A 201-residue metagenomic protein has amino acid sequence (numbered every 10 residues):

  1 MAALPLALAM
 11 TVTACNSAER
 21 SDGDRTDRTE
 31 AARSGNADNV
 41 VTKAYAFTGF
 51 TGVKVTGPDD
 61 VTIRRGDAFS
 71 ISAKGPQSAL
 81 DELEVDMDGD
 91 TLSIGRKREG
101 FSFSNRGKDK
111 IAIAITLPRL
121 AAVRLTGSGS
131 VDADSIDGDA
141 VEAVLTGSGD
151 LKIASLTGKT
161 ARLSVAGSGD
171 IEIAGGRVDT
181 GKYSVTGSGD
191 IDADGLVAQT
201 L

Functional and structural regions predicted by a protein language model:
M1-T13: Sec-dependent bacterial lipoprotein signal peptides
C15-T126, D132-V144, S155-R162, V178-G181 (+1 more regions): Acidic (Asp/Glu) and glycine-rich low-complexity loops/linkers that are typically intrinsically disordered
G127-G129, G147-G149, G167-G169, G187-G189: Periodic glycine anchor positions in long extracellular repeat architectures
S168, R177, V185-I191, V197: Solenoidal tandem-repeat scaffolds enriched in leucines and small polar residues
